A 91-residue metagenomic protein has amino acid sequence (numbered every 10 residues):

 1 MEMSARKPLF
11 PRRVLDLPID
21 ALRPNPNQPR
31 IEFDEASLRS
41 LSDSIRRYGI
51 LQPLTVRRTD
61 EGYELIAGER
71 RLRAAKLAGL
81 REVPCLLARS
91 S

Functional and structural regions predicted by a protein language model:
M1-R89: Short, charged/polar connector segments at secondary-structure boundaries
